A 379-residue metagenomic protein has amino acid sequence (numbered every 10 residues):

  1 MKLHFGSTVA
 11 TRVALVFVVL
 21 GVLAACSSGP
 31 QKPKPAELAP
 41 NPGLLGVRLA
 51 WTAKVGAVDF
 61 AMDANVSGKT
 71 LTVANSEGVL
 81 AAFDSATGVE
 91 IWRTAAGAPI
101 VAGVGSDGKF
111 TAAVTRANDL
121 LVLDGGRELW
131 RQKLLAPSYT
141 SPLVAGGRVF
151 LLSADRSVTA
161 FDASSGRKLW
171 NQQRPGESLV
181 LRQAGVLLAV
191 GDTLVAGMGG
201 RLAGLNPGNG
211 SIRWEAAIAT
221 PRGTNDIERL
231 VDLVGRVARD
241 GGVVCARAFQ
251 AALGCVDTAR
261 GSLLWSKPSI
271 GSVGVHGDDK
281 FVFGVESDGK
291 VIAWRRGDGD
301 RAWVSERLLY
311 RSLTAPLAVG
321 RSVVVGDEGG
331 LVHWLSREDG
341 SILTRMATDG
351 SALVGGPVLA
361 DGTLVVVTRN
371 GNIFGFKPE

Functional and structural regions predicted by a protein language model:
K2-L15: Bacterial N-terminal signal peptides that target proteins for export
V22-A25: C-terminal motif of bacterial Sec signal peptides marking the signal peptidase cleavage site
G29-N65, W92-G108, L129-A145, K168-G191 (+4 more regions): Extracytoplasmic beta-rich repeat domains
N75-S76, T115-R116, S153-A154, G197-G199 (+4 more regions): Structural signature of WD-repeat beta-propellers
D84-T87, D124-R127, D162-S165, P207-N209 (+4 more regions): Short loop/turn segments that connect beta-strands within beta-propeller blades
G284-A293, D300-W334: Loop/turn-rich, solvent-exposed surfaces of beta-rich toroidal or solenoidal domains
